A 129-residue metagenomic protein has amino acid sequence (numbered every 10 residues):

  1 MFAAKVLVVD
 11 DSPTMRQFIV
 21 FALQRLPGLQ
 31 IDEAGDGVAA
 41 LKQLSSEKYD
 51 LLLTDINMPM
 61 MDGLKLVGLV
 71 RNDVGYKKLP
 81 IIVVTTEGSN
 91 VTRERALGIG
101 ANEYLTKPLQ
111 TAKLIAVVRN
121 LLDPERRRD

Functional and structural regions predicted by a protein language model:
A3-T14, I19-L23, L52: Conserved acidic segment of CheY-like receiver
E33-L51, E94: Acidic, metal-coordinating helix/loop segments flanking the phosphotransfer/catalytic sites of two-component signaling
K48-D50, G75-P80: His-Asp phosphorelay/catalytic-motif detector in bacterial-type signaling
M58: Receiver (REC) domain active-site loop signature in two-component systems and cognate sites in sensor histidine kinases
L109-V118: C-terminal output helix
